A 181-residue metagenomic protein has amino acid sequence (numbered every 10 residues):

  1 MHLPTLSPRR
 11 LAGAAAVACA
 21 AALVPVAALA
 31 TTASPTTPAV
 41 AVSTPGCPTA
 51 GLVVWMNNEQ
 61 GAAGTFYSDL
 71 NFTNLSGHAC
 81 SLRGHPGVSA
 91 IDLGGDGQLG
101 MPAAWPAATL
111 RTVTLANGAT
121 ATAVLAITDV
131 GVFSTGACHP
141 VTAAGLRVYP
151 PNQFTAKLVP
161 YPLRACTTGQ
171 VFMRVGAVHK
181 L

Functional and structural regions predicted by a protein language model:
M1-P35: Secretory targeting and sorting signals
P38-A62: Low-complexity, acidic Ser/Thr/Pro/Gly-rich terminal tails and inter-domain linkers that flank the onset of structured
A63-D69, P140-A143: Short, solvent-exposed loop/turn segments enriched in Ser/Thr/Gly
L70-G77: Asparagine-centered strand-capping/turn motif at beta-strand->loop junctions
H78-P86: Short, hydrophobic/aromatic beta-strand segments
V88-A103: Short aromatic-acidic-glycine turn motif
A103-G131: Intrinsically disordered, low-complexity Pro/Gly/Ser/Thr-rich segments with frequent PxxP/GP/PP motifs and embedded
G131-V171: Terminal connector regions
